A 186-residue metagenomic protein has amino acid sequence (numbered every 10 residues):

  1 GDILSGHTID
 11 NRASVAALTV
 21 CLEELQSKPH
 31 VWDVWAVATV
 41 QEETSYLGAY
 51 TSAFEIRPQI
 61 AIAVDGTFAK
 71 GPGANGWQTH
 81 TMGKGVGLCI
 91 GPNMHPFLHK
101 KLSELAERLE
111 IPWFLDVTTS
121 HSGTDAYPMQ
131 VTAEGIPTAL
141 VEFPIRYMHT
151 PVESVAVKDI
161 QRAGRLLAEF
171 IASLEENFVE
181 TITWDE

Functional and structural regions predicted by a protein language model:
D2-E43, L166-A168: Alpha-helical metal-binding/catalytic segments enriched in His/Glu/Asp
I9-D10, Q26-V31, A53-I56, H80-T81 (+1 more regions): Solvent-exposed alpha-helices and their adjacent loops that cap or buttress functional pockets in soluble metabolic
R12-V15, S45-G48, G123-A126, T150: Short glycine/serine/threonine-rich phosphate/pyrophosphate-binding segments that cradle anionic phosphate groups
V37, I60-I62, A139-V141: Hydrophobic/aromatic beta-strand patches that form the interior of the parallel beta-sheet core in alpha/beta enzyme
V37-S45, T67-F68, S120, I145-Y147: Acidic, glycine-rich active-site loops and adjacent beta-strand->loop/helix elements that engage anionic groups
S52-P72: A glycine-rich helix N-cap at a beta->alpha junction
P58, P72-L88: Active-site loop ensemble at the mouth of alpha/beta enzyme cores that anchors a bound cofactor
K84-G164, E169-E186: Active-site-adjacent substrate-binding region of metalloamidase/peptidase-like peptide-processing proteins
